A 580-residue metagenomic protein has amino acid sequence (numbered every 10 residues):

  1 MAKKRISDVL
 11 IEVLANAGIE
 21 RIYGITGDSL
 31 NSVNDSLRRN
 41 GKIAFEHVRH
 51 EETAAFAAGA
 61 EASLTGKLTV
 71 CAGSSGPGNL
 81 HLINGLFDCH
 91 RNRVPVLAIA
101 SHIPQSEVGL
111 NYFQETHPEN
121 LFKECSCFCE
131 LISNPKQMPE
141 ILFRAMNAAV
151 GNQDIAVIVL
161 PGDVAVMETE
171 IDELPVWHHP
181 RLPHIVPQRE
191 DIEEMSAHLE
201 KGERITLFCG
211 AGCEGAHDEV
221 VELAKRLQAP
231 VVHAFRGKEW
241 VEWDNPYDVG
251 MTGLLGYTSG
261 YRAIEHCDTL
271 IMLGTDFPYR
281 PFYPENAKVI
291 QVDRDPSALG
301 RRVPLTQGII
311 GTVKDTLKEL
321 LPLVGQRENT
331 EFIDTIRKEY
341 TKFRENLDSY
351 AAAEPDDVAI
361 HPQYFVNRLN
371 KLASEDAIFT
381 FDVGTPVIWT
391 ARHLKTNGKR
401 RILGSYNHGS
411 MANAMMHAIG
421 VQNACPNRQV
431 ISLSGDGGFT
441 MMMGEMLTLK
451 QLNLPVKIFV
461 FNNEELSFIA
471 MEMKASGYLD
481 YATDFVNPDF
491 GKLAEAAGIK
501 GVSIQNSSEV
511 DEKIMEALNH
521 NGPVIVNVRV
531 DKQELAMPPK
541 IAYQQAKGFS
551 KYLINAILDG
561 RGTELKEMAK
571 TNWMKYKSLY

Functional and structural regions predicted by a protein language model:
A2-R5, K136, V159-L160, I171-D172 (+4 more regions): Phosphate/pyrophosphate-binding active-site segments
S7-L10, A15-A17, D28, V33-R38 (+3 more regions): Active-site diphosphate/adenylate-binding microenvironment
D8-I19, A60-G66, H90, A148-N152 (+6 more regions): Glycine-rich phosphate/diphosphate-binding loops that line cofactor/substrate pockets in enzymes
N31-Q105, H266-T269, T275-P278, I388-L466: Thiamine diphosphate
S63, A211-V292, N397-N427, T440-G444 (+3 more regions): Glycine-rich, anion-gripping cofactor-binding loops and their flanking helix/strand elements in enzyme active sites
K67, F113-N152, H266, T316 (+1 more regions): Conserved thiamine diphosphate
C89, A100-E140, G237-K338, I514 (+1 more regions): Glycine-rich, acidic loop regions that bind phosphate or pyrophosphate groups
T116, M138, R144, A148-K201 (+1 more regions): Conformationally flexible catalytic loops at phosphate/diphosphate-handling active centers
